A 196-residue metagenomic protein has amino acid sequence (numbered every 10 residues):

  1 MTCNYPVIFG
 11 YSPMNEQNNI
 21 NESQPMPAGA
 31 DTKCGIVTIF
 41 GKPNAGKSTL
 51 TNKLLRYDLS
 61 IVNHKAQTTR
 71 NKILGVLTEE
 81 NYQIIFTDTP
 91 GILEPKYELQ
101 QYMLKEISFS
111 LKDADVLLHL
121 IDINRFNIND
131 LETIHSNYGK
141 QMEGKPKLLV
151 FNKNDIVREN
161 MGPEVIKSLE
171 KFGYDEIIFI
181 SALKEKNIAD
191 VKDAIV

Functional and structural regions predicted by a protein language model:
N15-Q101, K105: Conserved G1/Walker A P-loop phosphate-binding module
A66-T68, P90-L93, I123-N127, N154-V157 (+1 more regions): Conserved nucleotide-binding/hydrolysis micro-motifs of P-loop NTPases
I73, I107, N152, V191: Residue-level signal for inorganic ion chemistry
D113-E132, G144, L148-N160: Conserved Switch II/interswitch segment of TRAFAC-class P-loop GTPases
Y138-E143: Short, conserved loop/helix-junction motifs that constitute active-site signature segments in enzyme catalytic cores
D155-V196: Canonical P-loop GTPase G-domain recognition
